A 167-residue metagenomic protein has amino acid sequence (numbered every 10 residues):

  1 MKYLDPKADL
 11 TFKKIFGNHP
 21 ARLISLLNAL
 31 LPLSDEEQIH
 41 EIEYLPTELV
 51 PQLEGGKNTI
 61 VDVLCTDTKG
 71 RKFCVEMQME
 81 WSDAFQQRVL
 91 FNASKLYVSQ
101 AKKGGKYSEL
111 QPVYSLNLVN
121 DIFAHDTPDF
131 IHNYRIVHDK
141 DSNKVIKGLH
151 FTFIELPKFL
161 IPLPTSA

Functional and structural regions predicted by a protein language model:
M1-A167: Elongated, amphipathic alpha-helical interaction scaffolds
